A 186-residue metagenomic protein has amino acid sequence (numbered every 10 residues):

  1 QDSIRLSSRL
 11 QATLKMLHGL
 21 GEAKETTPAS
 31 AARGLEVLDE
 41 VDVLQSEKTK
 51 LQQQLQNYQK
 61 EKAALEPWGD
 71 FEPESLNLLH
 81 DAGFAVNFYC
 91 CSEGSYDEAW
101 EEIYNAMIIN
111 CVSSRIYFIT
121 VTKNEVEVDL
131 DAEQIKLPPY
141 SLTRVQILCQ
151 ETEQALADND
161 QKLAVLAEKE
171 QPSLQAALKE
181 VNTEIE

Functional and structural regions predicted by a protein language model:
Q1-E186: Long, charged N-terminal accessory/stalk domains
